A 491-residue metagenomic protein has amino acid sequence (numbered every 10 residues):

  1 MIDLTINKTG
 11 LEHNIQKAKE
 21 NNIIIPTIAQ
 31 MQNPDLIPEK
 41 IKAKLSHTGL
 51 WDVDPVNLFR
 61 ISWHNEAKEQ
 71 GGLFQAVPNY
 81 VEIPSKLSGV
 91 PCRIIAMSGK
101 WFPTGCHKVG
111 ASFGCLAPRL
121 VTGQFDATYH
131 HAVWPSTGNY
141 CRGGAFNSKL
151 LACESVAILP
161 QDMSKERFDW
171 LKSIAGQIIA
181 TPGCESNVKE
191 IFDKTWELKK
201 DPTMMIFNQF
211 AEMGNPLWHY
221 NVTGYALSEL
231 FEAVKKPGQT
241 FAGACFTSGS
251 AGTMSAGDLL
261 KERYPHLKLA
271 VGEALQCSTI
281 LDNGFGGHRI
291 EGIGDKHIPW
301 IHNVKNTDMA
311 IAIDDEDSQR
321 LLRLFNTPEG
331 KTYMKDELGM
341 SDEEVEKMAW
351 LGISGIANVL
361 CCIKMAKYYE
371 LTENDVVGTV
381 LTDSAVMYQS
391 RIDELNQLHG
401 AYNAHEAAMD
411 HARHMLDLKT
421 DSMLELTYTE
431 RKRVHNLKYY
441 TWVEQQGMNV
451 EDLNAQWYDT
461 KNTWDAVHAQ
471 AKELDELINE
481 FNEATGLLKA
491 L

Functional and structural regions predicted by a protein language model:
M1-L491: PLP-dependent amino-acid enzyme catalytic core
